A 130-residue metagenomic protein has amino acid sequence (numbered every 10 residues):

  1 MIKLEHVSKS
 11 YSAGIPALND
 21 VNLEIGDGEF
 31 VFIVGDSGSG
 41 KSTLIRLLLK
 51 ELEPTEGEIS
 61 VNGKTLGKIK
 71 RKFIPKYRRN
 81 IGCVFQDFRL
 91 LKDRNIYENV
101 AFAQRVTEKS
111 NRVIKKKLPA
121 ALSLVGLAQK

Functional and structural regions predicted by a protein language model:
F32, P75-R89, R94: ABC nucleotide-binding domain signature
V34-D36: The feature captures the beta-strand-to-loop junction immediately N-terminal to the Walker
L49: Helix-to-loop junction immediately C-terminal to a conserved catalytic motif
G57-T65: Conserved ABC transporter NBD signature motif
K64-T65, A101, R112-K130: Conserved ABC ATPase "signature" region
L66-G82, N111: ABC ATPase NBD coupling module
D93-A103: Short coil-to-helix segment of the ABC ATPase nucleotide-binding domain corresponding to the Q-loop/switch region
